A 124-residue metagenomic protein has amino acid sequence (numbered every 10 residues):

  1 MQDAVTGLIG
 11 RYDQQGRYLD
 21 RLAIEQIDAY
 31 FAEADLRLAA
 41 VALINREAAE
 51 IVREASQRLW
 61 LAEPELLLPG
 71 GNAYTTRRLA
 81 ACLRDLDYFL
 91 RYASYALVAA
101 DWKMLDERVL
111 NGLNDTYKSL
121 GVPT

Functional and structural regions predicted by a protein language model:
M1-T124: Core of compact, soluble alpha-helical bundle domains
